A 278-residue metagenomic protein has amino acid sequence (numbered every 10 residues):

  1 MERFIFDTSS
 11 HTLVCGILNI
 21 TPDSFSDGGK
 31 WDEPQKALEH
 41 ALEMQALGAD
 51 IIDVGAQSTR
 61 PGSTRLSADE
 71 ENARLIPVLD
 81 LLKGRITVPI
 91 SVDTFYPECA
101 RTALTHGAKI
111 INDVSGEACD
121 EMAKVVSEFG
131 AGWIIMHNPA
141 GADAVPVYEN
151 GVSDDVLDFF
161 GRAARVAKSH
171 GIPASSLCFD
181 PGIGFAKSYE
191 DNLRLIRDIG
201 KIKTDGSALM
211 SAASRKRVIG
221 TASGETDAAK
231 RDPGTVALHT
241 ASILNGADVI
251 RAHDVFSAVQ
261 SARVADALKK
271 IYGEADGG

Functional and structural regions predicted by a protein language model:
M1-H11: SAM-dependent methyltransferases
S9, F25-H40, T59-L81, I86-V88 (+4 more regions): Active-site-adjacent loop and "lid" segments of alpha/beta metabolic enzymes
P22: Catalytic-pocket segment enriched in acidic/His residues
E39-G55, N245-G246: Catalytic domains of carbohydrate-active enzymes, especially glycoside hydrolases
L42-A46, G161-S176: Phosphate/pyrophosphate-binding loops at sites that engage ATP/ADP/AMP, CoA/4′-phosphopantetheine, polyphosphate
